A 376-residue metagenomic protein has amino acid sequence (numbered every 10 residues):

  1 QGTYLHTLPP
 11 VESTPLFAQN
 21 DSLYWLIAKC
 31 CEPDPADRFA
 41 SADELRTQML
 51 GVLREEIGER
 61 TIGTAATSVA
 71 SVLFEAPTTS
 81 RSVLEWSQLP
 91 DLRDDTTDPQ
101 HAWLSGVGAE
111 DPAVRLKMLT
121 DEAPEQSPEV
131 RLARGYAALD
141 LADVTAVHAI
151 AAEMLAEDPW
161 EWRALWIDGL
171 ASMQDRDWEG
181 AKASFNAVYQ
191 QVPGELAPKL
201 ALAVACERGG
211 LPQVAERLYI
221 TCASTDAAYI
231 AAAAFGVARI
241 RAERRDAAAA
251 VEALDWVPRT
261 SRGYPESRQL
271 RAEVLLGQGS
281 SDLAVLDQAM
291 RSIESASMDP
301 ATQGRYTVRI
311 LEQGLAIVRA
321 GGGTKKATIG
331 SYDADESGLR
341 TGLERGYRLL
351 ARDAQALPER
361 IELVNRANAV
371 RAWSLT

Functional and structural regions predicted by a protein language model:
F17-P33: Conserved C-terminal C-lobe helix
R38: Conserved HRD-motif arginine in the catalytic loop of eukaryotic-like protein kinases
I57-A138: Regulatory extensions appended to serine/threonine kinase catalytic cores
S87-E122, E252-T376: Eukaryotic alpha-helical solenoid repeat scaffolds
E129, R163, A197, A231-A232 (+1 more regions): Start-of-helix register in tetratricopeptide repeats
L141, D175, G209, R244 (+1 more regions): Structural motif corresponding to the intra-repeat A-B loop/turn of tetratricopeptide repeats
